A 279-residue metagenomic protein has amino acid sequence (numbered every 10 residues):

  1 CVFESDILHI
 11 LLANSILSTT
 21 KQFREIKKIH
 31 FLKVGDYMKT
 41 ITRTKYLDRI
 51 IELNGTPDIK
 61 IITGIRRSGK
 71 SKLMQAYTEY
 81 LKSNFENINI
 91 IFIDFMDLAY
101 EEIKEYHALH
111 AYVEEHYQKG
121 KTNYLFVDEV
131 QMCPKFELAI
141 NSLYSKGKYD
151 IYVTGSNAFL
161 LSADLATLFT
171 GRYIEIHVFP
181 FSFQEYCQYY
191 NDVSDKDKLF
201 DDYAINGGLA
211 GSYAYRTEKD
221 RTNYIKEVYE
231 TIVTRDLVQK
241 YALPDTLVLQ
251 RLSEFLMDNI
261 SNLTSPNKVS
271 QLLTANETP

Functional and structural regions predicted by a protein language model:
T19-T40, P180, Q184-P279: Interdomain hinge/linker elements that couple catalytic modules in large macromolecular machines
I41-G55: Pre-Walker A adenine-sensing motif
I62: Hydrophobic anchor at the beta1->P-loop junction of P-loop NTPases
K70: Conserved lysine of the Walker
L73: Hydrophobic positions on the alpha1 helix immediately C-terminal to the Walker A/P-loop
I91-K121: Short glycine-rich substrate-engagement loop in P-loop NTPases that contacts/grips substrate
D150-S156, H177: Structural recognition of the conserved hydrophobic beta-strand(s) that form the central parallel beta-sheet of P-loop
F159-E175, Y190-N191: Short regulatory helix/loop adjacent to the ATP-binding pocket of P-loop NTPases
